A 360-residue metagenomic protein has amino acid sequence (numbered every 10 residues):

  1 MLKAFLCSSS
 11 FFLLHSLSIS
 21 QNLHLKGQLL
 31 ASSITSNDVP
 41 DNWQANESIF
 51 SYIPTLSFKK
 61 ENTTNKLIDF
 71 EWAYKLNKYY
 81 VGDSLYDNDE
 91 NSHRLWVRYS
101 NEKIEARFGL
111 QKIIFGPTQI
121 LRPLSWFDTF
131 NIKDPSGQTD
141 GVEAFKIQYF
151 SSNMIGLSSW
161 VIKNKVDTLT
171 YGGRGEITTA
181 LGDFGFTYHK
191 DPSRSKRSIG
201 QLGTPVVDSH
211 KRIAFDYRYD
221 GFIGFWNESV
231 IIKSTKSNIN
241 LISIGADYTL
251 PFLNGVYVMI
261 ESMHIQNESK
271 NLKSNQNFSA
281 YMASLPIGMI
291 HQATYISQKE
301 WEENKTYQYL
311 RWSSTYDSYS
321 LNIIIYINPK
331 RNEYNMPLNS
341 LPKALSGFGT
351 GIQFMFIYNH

Functional and structural regions predicted by a protein language model:
Q21-D38, F70-W72, I155: Transmembrane beta-strand segments of Gram-negative outer membrane beta-barrel proteins
N22-H24, Q44-I49, K66-I68, E102-K103 (+1 more regions): Signature for the C-terminal beta-barrel architecture of outer-membrane proteins
A31-N37, F58-N62, Y74-Y80, N101-K103 (+10 more regions): Transmembrane beta-strands of outer-membrane beta-barrel pores
S33-S51: Surface-exposed strand-loop-strand hairpins of Gram-negative outer-membrane beta-barrel proteins
I53-K59, L95-R98, K146-Q148, R174-E176 (+6 more regions): Outer-membrane beta-barrel architecture
T64-L157, I177-T178, K330: Outer membrane beta-barrel
T187-S193, I199-Q201, E261, Q266-T315: Outer membrane beta-barrel transmembrane domains
S314, I323-I327, A344-H360: Outer-membrane beta-barrel "beta-signal"
